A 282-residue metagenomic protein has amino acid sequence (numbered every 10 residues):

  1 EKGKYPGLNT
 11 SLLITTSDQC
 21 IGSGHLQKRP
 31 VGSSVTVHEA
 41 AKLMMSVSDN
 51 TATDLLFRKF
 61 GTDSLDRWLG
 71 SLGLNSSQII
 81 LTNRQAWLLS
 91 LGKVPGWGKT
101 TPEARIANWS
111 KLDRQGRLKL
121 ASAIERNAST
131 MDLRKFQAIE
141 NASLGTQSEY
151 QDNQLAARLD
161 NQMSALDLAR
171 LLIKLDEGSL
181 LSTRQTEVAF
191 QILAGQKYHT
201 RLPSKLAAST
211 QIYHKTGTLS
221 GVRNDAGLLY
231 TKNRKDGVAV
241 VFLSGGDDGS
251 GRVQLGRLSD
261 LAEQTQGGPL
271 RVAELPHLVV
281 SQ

Functional and structural regions predicted by a protein language model:
E1-Q19, S182-T186: Short, well-structured active-site flanking segments
T16-Q27, S71, Q191-P203: Short, mixed-charge aromatic SLiMs
D18-I21, N50-A52, T62-S64, S76 (+4 more regions): Solvent-exposed loop/turn segments at secondary-structure junctions within structured extracellular/periplasmic domains
C20-S33, L91-K93: Charged, often glycine-rich, active-site loop that binds/positions anionic groups
V35-A40, S164: Short, structural beta-strand-to-alpha-helix junction motif
V47, T51-L172: Mid-domain, small-residue-enriched loop/turn segments at the edges of structured enzyme/sensor domains
G116-R117, A123-Q137, S143-Q282: Structured C-terminal helix/loop/strand segments within mature extracytoplasmic catalytic/sensor domains
